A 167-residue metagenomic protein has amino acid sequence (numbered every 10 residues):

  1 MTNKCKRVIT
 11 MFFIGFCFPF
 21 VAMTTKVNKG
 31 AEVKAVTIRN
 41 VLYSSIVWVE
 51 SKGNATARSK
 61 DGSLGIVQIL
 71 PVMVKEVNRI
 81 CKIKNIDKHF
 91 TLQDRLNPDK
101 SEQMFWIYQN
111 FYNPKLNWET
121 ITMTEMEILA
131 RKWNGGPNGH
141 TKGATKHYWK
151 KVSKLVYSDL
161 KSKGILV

Functional and structural regions predicted by a protein language model:
T2-M11: N-terminal Sec-pathway targeting helices
T10-V21, T37-S45: Hydrophobic alpha-helical targeting segments used for export or membrane insertion
F16-E32: Bacterial Sec-dependent signal peptides at the C-terminal "C-region" and cleavage site
A35-N40, R58-V67, D94-E102, E119-M126 (+1 more regions): Solvent-exposed, acidic/flexible segments
T37-N54, I69, F105, I128-P137: Short, functionally critical alpha-helical segments immediately adjacent to catalytic or ligand/cofactor-binding
V47-I86: Secreted/periplasmic proteins that engage bacterial cell-wall peptidoglycan
K75-H140, S153-L160: Alpha-helical segment that forms one wall of the substrate-binding/catalytic cleft in peptidoglycan-active domains
G143-V167: Long, amphipathic alpha-helical surface segments
